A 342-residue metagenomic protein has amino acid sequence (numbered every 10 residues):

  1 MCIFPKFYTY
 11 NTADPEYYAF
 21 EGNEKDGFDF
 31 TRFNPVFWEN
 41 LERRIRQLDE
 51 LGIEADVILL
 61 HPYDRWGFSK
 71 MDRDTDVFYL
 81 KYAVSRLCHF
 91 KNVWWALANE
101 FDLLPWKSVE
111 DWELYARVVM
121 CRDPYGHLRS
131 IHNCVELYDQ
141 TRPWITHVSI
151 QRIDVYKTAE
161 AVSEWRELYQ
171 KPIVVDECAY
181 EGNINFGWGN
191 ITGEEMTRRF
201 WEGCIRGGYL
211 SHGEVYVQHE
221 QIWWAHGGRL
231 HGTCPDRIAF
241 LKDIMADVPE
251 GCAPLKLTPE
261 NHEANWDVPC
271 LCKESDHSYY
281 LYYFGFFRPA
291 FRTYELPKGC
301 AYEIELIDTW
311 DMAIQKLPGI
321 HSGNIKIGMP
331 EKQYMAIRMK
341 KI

Functional and structural regions predicted by a protein language model:
M1-T158: Active-site mouth of glycoside hydrolases
A55, I173, I304: Hydrophobic anchor at the start of a short beta-strand that flanks the dinucleotide cofactor-binding loop
D72-D76, S108-V109, G126-R129, Q151-D154 (+5 more regions): A short linear-motif detector with a strong N-terminal bias
L80, W94, I145, Q170-K171 (+3 more regions): Generic secretory/membrane-interface signal
L87, W165-R166, L296: Alpha-helix C-terminal capping segments
N92, N99-D236: Extracellular glycoside hydrolase catalytic/binding regions
E181-I184, M196-P318, G328-I342: Aromatic- and carboxylate-lined catalytic core of secreted/periplasmic carbohydrate-active enzymes
G323-I325: Short strand-edge motifs at loop-to-beta-strand transitions and within beta-strands of extracellular beta-rich domains
